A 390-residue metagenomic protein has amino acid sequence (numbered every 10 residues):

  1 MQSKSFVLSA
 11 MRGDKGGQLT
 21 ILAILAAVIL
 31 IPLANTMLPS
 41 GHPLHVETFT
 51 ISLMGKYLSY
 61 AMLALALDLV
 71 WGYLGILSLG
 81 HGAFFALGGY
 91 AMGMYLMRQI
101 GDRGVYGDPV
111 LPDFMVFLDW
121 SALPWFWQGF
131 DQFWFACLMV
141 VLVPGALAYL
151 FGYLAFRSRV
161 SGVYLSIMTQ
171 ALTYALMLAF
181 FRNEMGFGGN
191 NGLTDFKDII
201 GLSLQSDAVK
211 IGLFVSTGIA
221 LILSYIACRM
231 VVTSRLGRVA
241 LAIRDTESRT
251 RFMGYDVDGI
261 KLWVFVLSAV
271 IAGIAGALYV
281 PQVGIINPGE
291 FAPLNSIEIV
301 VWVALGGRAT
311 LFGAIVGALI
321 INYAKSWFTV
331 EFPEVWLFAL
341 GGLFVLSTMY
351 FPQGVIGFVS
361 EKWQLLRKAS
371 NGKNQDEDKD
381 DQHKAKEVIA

Functional and structural regions predicted by a protein language model:
M1-A390: Transmembrane alpha-helices and adjacent helix-loop boundaries
